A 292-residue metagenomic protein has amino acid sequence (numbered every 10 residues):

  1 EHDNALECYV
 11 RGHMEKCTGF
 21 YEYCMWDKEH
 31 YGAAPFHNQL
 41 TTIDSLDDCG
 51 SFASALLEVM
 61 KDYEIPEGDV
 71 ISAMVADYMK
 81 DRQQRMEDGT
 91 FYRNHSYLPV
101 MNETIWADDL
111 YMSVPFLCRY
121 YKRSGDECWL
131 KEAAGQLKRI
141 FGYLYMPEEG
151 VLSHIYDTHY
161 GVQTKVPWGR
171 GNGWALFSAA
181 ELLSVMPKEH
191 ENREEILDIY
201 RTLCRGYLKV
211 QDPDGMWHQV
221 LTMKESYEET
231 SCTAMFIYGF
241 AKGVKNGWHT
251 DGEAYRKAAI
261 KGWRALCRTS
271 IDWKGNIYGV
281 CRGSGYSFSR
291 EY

Functional and structural regions predicted by a protein language model:
E1, I43-K61, I105-K122, W168-S184 (+1 more regions): Well-ordered alpha-helical segments within folded domains of soluble proteins
E1-D47, A53, D62, P66-V70 (+3 more regions): CBM-like carbohydrate-recognition segments
A5-E29, V70-Y92, E127-S153, L197-G215 (+1 more regions): Long, well-ordered core segments of solenoidal/helical folds
M25-Q39, Y92-V100, S153-V166, G215-M223 (+1 more regions): Acidic/His metal-coordination segments adjacent to aromatic residues that form catalytic metal sites in metalloenzymes
Y63-P66, Y120-K131, L182-E194, G243-D251: Inter-helical turn/loop segments and adjacent helix faces that build the functional surface of alpha-helical bundle
D81, R85-R119: Flexible, glycine-rich active-site loops centered on histidine and acidic residues that chelate a metal or position
V100-M101, M112-E127, G135, G142 (+2 more regions): Active-site lining segments of carbohydrate-active enzymes
L176-T222: Oxyanion-binding "anion nests"
